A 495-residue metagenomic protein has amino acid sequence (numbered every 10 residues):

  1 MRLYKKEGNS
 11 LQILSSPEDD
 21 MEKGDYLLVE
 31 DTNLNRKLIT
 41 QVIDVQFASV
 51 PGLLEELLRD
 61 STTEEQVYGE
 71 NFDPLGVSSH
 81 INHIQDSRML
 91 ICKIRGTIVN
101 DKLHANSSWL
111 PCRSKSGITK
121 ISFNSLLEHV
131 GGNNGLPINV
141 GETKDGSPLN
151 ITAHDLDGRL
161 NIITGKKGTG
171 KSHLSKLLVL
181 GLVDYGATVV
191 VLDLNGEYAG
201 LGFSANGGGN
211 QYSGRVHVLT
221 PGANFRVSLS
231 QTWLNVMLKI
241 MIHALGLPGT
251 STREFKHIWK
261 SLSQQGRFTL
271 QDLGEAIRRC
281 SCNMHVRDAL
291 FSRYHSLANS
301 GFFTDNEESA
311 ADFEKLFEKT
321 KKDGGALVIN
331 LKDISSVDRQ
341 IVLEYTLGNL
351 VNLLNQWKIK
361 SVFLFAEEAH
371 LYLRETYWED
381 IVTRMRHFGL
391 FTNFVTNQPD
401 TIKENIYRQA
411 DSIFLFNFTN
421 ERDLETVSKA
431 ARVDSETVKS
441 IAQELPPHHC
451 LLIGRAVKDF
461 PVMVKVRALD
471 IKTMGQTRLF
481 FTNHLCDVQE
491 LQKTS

Functional and structural regions predicted by a protein language model:
M1-T164, L174, L178, E375 (+2 more regions): Basic- and hydrophobic-enriched, low-structure N-terminal and domain-boundary segments that flank ATP-binding catalytic
I81, V382-F460: Conserved ATP-driven motor cores of ASCE-family P-loop NTPases powering translocation/secretion/packaging/pilus
N161-I162, V190, V328-N330: Short hydrophobic/aromatic beta-strand immediately N-terminal to the Walker A/P-loop
K167-G168: Walker A (P-loop) phosphate-binding loop of P-loop NTPases
K171: Conserved lysine of the Walker
L180, G196-G207, V218-H387, P446-F460: P-loop NTPase motor domains
G181-V190, N355: Post-Walker A helix-loop "phosphate-sensing" segment adjacent to the P-loop in P-loop NTPases
P446-S495: Conserved P-loop NTPase motor module
